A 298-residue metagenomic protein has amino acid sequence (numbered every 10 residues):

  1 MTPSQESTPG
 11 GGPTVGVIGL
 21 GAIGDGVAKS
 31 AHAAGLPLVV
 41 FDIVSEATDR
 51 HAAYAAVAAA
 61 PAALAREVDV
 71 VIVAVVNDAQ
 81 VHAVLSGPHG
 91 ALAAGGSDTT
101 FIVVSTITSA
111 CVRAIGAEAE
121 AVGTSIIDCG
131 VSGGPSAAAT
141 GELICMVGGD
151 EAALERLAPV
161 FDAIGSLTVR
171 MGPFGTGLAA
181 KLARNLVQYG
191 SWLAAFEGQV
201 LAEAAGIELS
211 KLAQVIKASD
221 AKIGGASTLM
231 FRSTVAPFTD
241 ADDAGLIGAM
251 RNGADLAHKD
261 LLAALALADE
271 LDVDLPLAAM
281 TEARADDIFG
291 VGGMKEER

Functional and structural regions predicted by a protein language model:
T2-V73, T99, V169-R170, A204: NAD(P)+-binding Rossmann beta1-loop-alpha1 motif at the extreme N-terminus of oxidoreductases
V15, T106-N185: Rossmann-fold dinucleotide-binding core
L38, V57-A58, I126-I127, T168 (+2 more regions): Hydrophobic beta-strand scaffold residues
E46, A63-L143: Rossmann-like NAD(P)(H) cofactor-binding subdomain of soluble oxidoreductases
G177-E270, L277, R284-R298: Helical "substrate-binding/catalytic lid" subdomain of Rossmann-like NAD(P)-dependent dehydrogenases/reductases
